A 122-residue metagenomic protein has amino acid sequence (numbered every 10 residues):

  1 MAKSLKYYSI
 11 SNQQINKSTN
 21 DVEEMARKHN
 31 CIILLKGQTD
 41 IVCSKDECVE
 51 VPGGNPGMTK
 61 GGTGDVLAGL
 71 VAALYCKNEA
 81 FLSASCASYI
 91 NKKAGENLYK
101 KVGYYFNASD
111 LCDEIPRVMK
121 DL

Functional and structural regions predicted by a protein language model:
M1-A2, T39-D40, G57, S88-K93: Acidic, glycine-rich active-site loops and adjacent beta-strand->loop/helix elements that engage anionic groups
M1-C48: Conserved phosphate/ATP/ADP-binding segment of small-molecule kinases
S11-S18, N78-S85, Y104-F106: Short, charged, surface-exposed loops that flank catalytic or proteolytic processing sites
E50-G61: Short pre-catalytic strand/loop immediately N-terminal to key active-site residues, enriched for Gly-Thr
K60-I90: Short, small-residue alpha-helix embedded
A94-L122: Charged C-terminal helix
